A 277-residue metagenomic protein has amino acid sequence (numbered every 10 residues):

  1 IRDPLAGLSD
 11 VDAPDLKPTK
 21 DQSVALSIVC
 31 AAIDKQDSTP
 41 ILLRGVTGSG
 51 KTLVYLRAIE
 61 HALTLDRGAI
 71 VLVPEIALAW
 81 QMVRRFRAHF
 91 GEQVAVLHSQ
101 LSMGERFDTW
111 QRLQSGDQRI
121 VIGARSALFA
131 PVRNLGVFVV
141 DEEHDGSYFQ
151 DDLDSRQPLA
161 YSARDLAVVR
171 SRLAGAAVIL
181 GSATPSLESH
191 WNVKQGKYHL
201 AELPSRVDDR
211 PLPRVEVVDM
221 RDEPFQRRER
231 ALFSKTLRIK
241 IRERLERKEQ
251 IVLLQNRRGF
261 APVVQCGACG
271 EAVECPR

Functional and structural regions predicted by a protein language model:
I1-V73: Pre-Walker A segment
K20-S23, R164-A268, A272: Conserved interdomain linker/interface between the two RecA-like ATPase lobes of SF2 helicase motors
R67-A69, Q93, G116-I120, N134-V137 (+2 more regions): Loop/turn-to-beta-strand initiation segments
R67-W80, S99, E202-S205: Short beta-strand-centered segment that lines the nucleotide-binding/catalytic pocket of NTP-utilizing
L78-V94, V264-R277: Conserved helicase motor "Helicase C" RecA-like lobe of SF1/SF2 P-loop NTPases
R85-Q93, L97-V121, F129-L135: Conserved motor-coupling elements within RecA-like helicase/translocase cores
V94-M103, D145-Y161, E223-A231: Flexible beta-alpha connector loops of hexameric P-loop NTPases
A127-I179: SF2 helicase catalytic motif II
